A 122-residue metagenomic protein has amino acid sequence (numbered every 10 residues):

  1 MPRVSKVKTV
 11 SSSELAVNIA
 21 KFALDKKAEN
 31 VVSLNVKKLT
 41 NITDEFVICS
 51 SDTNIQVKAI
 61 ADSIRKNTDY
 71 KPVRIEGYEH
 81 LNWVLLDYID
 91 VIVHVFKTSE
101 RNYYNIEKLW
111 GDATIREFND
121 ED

Functional and structural regions predicted by a protein language model:
M1-T43, S51-V84, S99-N102, L109-D122: Polybasic/polar functional segments that serve as interface/processing modules
D44, D90: Conserved acidic residues
L86-Y88: Active-site beta-strand termini and strand-to-loop segments that position acidic
